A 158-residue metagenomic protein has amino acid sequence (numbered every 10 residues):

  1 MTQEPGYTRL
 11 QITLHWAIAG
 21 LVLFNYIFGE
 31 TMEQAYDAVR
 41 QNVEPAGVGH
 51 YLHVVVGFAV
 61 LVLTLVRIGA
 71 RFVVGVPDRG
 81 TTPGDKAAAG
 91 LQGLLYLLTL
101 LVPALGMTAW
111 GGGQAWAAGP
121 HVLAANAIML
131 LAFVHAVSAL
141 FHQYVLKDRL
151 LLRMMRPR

Functional and structural regions predicted by a protein language model:
M1-R158: Membrane-embedded alpha-helical bundles that constitute the cytochrome b-like, heme-associated redox core of multi-pass
